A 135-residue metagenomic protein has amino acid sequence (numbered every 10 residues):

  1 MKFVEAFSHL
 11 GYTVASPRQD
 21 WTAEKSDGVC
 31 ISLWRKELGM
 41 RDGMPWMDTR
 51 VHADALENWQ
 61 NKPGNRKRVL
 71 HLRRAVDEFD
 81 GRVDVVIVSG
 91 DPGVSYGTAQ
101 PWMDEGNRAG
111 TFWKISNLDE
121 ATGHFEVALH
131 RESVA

Functional and structural regions predicted by a protein language model:
M1-A135: Short helix-coil boundary/hinge micro-motifs
